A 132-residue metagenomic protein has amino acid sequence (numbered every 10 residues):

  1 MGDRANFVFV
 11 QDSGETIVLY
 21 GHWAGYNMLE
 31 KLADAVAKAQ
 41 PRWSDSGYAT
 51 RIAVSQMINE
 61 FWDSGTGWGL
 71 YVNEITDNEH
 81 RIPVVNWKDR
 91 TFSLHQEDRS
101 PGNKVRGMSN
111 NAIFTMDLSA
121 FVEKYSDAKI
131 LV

Functional and structural regions predicted by a protein language model:
R4-F9: Short beta-strand scaffold segments in enzyme catalytic cores
V10-E15, W87-D89: Short acidic-glycine loop/turn motifs at beta-strand connectors
S13, A24, D98: A broadly conserved detector of short glycine/acidic/proline-rich loop/turn motifs that flank catalytic sites and bind
I17-E30: Short, solvent-exposed aromatic-acidic interface loops
L29-A37: Cysteine protease-like catalytic core of ubiquitin/ubiquitin-like
V36-V132: Low-complexity intrinsically disordered segments
